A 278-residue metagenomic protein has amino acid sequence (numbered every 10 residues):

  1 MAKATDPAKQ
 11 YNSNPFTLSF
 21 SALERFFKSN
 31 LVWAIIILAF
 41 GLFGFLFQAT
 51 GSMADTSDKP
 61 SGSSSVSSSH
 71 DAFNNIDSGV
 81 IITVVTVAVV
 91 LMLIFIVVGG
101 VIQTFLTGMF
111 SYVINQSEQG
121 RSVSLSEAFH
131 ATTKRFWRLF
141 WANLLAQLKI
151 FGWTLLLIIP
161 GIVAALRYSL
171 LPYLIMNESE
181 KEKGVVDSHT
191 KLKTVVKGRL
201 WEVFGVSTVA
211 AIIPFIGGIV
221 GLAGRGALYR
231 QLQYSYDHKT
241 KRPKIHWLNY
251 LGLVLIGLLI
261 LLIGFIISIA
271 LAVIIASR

Functional and structural regions predicted by a protein language model:
A2-R278: Hydrophobic alpha-helical membrane segments
